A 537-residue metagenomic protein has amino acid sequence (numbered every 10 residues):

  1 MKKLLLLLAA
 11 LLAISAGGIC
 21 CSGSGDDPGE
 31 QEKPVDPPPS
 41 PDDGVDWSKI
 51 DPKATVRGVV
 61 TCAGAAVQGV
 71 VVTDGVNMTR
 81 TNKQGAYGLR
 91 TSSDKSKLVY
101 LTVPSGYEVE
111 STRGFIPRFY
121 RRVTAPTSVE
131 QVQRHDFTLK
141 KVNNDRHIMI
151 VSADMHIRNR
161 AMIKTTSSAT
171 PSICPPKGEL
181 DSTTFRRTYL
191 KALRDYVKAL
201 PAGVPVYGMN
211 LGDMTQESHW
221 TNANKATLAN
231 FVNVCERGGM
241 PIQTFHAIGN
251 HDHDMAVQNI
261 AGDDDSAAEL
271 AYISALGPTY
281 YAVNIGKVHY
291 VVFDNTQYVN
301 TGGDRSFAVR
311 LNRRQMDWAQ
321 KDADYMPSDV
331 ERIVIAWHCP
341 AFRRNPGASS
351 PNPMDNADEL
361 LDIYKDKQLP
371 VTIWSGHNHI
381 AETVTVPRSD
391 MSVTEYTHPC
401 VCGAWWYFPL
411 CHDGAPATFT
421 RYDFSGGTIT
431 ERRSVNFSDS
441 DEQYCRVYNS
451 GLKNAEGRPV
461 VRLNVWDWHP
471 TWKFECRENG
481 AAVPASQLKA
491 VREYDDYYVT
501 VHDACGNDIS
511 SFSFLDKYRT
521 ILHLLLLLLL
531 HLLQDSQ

Functional and structural regions predicted by a protein language model:
G17-C20: C-terminal motif of bacterial Sec signal peptides marking the signal peptidase cleavage site
D42-Q68: Structural motif
I50-T55, T112-N222: N-terminal active-site segment of His-dependent metallophosphoesterases
V70-D74, V99, F474-C476: Hydrophobic beta-strand segments
V76-S92: Short, acidic Ser/Thr/Gly-rich low-complexity loop/linker segments typical of extracellular and cell-surface proteins
S105-G106, S111-P126, Q131-Q133, H219-D329 (+3 more regions): Extended active-site neighborhood of metal-dependent phosphoesterases/phosphodiesterases
R388, S392-N479, Y518, S536-Q537: Binuclear metal-dependent phosphoesterase catalytic core
A455-Q537: C-terminal regulatory/interaction regions
